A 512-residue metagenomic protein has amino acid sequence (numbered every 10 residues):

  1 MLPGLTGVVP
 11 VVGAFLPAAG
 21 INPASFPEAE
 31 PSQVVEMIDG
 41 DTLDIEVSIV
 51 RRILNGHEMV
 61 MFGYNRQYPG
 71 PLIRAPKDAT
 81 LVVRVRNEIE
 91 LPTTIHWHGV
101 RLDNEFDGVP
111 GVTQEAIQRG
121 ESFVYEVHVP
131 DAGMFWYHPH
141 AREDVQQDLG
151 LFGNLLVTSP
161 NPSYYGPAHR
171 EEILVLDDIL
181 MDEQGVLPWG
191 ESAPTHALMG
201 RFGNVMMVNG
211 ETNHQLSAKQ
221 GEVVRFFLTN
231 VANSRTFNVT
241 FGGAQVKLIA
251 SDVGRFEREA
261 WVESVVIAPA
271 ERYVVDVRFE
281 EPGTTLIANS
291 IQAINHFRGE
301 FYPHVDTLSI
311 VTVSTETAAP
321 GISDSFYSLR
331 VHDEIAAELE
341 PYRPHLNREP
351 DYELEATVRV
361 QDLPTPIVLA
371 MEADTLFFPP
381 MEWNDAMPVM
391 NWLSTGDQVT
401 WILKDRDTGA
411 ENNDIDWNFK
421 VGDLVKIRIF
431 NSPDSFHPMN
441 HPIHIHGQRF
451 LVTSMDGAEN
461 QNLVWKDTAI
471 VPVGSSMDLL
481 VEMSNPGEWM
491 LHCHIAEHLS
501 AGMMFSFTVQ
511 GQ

Functional and structural regions predicted by a protein language model:
M1-D44, Q147-M181, E257-F436, S484-E488 (+1 more regions): Extended terminal and domain-junction accessory segments
E36-M61: Mature N-terminal segment immediately following signal peptide/propeptide cleavage in secreted/periplasmic
I49, M59-F62, R170-K219, F237 (+2 more regions): Mobile cap/lid helix-loop segments that border enzyme active or cofactor-binding sites and regulate substrate access
G56-H57, L91-H98, R235-G242, L286-A288 (+1 more regions): Short, hydrophobic/aromatic beta-strand segments
Y68, L72-A75, W97-D131, G166 (+5 more regions): Extracytoplasmic beta-sandwich strand-turn segments characteristic of Greek-key/jelly-roll folds
V85-I89, L228-A232, I429-P433: Asparagine-centered strand-capping/turn motif at beta-strand->loop junctions
E105-Q118, P188-P350, M455-N460, V464-K466: Histidine- and aromatic-rich segments of cupredoxin/plastocyanin-like copper-binding domains
E121-Y164: Hydrophobic or amphipathic alpha-helical targeting/insertion segments
